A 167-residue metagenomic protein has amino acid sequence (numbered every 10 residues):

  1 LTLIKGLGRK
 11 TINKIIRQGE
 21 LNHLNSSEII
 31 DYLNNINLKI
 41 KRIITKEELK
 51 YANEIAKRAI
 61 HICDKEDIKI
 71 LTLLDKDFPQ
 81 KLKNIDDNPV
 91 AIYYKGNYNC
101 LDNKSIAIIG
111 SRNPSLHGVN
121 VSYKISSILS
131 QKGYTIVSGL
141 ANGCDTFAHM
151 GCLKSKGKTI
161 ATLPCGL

Functional and structural regions predicted by a protein language model:
L1-N120, K124-S127: Short, positively charged patches
D67-K69, G133-I136: Short active-site oxyanion
S126, T135-L167: Phosphate/pyrophosphate-binding betaalpha-module
